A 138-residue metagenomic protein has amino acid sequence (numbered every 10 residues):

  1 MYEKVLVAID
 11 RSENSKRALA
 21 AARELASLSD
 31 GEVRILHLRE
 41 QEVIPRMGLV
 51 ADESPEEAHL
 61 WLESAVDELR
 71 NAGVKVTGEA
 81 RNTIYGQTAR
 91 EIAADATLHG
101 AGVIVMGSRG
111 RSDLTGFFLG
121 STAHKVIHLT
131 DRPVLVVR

Functional and structural regions predicted by a protein language model:
E3-G48, D52, R70-T77: Small/aliphatic-rich secondary-structure junction motif
R34, E79, T83-I84, D95 (+2 more regions): Internal alpha/beta domain cores that form substrate/cofactor-binding pockets in large enzymes and binding proteins
V50-L60: A short acidic, glycine-rich active-site loop that binds or catalyzes chemistry on phosphate/adenosine moieties
R70-I104: Structural beta-alpha unit
V103-K125: Glycine-rich, Arg-bearing micro-motifs that act as flexible, cationic patches
V134-V137: Short, flexible loop segments at boundaries between secondary-structure elements
